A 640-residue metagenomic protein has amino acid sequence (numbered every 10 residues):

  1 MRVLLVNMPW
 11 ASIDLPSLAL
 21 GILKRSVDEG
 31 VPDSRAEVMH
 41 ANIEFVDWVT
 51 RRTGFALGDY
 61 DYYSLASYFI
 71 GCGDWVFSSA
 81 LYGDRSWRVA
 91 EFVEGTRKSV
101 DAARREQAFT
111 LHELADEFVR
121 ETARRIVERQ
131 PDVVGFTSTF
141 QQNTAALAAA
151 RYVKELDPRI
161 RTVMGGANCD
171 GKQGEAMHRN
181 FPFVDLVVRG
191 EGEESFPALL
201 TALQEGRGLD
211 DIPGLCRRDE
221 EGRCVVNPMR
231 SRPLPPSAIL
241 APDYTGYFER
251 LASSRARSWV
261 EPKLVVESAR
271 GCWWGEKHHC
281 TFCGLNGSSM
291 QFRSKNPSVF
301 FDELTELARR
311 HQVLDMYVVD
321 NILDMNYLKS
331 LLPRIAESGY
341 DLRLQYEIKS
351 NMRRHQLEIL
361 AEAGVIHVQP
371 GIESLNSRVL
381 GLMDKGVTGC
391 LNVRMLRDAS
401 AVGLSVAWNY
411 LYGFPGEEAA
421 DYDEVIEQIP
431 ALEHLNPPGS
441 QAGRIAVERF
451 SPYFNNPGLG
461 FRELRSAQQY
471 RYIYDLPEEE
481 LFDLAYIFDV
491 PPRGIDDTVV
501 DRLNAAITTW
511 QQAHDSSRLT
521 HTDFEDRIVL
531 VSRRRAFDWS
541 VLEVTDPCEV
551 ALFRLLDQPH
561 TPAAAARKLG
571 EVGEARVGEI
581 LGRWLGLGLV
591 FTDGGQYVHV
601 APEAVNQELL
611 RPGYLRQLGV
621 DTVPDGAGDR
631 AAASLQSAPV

Functional and structural regions predicted by a protein language model:
M1, A103, R218-A269, D526-L542 (+1 more regions): N-terminal [4Fe-4S]-dependent radical SAM core
R2, P9-V46, T96-V100, R104-S231: Glycine-rich beta-alpha loop elements in corrinoid/cobalamin-binding modules across cobalamin-dependent enzymes
R2-W10, V163, P297-A407, Y412-E424 (+2 more regions): Conserved SAM/AdoMet-binding glycine-rich loop
L5-V6, D14, I22-K24, A36-V76 (+4 more regions): C-terminal accessory regions of radical SAM enzymes
W259-K295: Canonical Radical SAM [4Fe-4S] cluster-binding loop centered on the CxxxCxxC motif and its immediate flanking residues
R534-E571: Short amphipathic alpha-helical interface segments
E571-R583: Short amphipathic alpha-helical interaction segments
Q596-V640: Short, amphipathic alpha-helical interaction segments positioned at domain boundaries
